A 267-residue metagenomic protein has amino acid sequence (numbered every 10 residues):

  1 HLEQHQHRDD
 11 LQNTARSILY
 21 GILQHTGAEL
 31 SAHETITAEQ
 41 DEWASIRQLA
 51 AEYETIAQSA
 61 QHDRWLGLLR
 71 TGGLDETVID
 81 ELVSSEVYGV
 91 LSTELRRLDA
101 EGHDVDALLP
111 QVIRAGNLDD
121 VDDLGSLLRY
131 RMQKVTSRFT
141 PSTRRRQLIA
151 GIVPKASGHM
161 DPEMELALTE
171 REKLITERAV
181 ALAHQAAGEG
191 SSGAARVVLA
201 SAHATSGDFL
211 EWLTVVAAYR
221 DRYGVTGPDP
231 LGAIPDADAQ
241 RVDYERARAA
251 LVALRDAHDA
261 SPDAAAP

Functional and structural regions predicted by a protein language model:
E3-P267: Alpha-helical structural signal
